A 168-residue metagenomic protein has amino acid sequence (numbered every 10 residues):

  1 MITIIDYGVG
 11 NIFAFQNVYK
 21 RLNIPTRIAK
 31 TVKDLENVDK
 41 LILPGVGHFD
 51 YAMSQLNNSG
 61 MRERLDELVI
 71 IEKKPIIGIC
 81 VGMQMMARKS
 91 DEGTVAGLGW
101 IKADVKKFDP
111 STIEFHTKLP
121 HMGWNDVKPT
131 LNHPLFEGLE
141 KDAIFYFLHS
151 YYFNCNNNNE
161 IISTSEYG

Functional and structural regions predicted by a protein language model:
I2, I76, N158-I161: Structured catalytic cores of enzymes that bind and process phosphorylated ligands/cofactors
I2-I24: N-terminal beta1-alpha1 ligand-phosphate binding loop
D34-L35: Structural alpha-helical scaffold elements that stabilize or flank donor/cofactor-binding regions in carbohydrate
V38: An anion/phosphate-binding loop that grips the pyrophosphate of nucleotide cofactors and donors
I42-P44: Structural motif
G47-G123: Cysteine-nucleophile active-site neighborhood
K89-E166: Pocket-forming structural segment of enzyme catalytic cores
